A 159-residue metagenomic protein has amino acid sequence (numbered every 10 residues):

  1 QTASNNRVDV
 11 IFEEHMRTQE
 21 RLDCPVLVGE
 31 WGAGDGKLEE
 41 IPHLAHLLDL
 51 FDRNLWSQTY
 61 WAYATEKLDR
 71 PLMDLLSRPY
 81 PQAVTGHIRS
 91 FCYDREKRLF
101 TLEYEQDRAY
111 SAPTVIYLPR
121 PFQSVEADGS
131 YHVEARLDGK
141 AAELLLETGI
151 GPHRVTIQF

Functional and structural regions predicted by a protein language model:
Q1-R154: Substrate-binding clefts and catalytic carboxylate motifs of secreted carbohydrate-active enzymes
V155-F159: Short, hydrophobic/aromatic-enriched beta-strand segments in well-ordered soluble domains
